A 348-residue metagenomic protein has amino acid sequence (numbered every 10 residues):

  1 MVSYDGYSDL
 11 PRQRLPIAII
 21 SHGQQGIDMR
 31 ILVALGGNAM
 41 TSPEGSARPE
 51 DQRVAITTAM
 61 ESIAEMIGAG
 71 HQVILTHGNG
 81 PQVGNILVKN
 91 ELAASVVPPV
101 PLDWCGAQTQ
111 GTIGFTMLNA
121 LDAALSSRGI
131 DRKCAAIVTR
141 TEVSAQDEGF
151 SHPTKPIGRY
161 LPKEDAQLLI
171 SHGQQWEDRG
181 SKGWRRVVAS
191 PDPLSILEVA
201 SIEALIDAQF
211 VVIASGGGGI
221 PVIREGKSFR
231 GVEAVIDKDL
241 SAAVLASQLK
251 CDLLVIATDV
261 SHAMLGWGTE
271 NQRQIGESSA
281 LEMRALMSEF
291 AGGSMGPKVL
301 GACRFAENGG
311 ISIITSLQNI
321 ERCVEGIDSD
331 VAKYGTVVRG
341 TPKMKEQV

Functional and structural regions predicted by a protein language model:
Y4-D5, H22: Acidic/polar hotspots within intrinsically disordered regions
Y7-D9: Intrinsic-disorder-associated, low-complexity terminal segments enriched in Asp/Asn/His/Tyr and depleted of Lys/Arg
R12-D28: Short, Lys/Arg-enriched N-terminal segments with co-localized hydrophobic residues within the first ~10-30 amino acids
I27-V348: C-terminal catalytic "cap/lid" subdomain
